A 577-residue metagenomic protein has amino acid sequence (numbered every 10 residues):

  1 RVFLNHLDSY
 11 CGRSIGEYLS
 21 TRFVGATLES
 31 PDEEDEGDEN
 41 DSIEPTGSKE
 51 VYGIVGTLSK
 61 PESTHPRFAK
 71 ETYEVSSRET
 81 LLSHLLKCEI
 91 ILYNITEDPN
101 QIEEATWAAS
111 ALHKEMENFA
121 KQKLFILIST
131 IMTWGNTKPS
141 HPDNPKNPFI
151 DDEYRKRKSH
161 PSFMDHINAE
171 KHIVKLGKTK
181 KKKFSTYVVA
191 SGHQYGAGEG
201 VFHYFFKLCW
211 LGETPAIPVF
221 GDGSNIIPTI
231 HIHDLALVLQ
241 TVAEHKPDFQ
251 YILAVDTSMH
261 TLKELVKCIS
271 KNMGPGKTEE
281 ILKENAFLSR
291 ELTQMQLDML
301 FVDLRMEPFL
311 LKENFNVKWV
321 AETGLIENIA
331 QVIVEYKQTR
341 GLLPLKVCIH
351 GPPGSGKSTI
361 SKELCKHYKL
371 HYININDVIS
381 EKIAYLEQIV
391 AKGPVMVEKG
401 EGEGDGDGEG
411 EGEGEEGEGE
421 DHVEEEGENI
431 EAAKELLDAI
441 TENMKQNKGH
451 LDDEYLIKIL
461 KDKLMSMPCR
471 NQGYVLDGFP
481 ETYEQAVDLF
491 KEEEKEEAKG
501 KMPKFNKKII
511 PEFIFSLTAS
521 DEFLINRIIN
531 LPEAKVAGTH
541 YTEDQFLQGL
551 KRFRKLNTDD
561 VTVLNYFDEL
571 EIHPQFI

Functional and structural regions predicted by a protein language model:
Y10, I15, L19, T27-S42 (+5 more regions): P-loop/Walker A NTP-binding region and its immediately flanking N-terminal helices in P-loop NTPase folds
K60-F119: NAD(P)H-binding glycine-rich loop region in Rossmannoid oxidoreductase-like domains and their noncatalytic homologs
I131-P145, Q194-G198: Conserved catalytic-site region of short-chain dehydrogenase/reductase
P148-A190, Y195-H203: Active-site Tyr-X1-5-Lys
K180, F184-P228, I232: NAD(P)-dependent short-chain dehydrogenase/reductase
I232, K263-E264, S289-N316: Conserved C-terminal active-site "lid" loop/helix of NAD(P)H-dependent oxidoreductases that clamps the redox cofactor
L235, L239, A254, L265 (+3 more regions): Non-catalytic, hydrophobic alpha-helical segments
V238-Q296: Mid/C-terminal beta-alpha module of Rossmann-like enzyme folds, strongest in SDR-family dehydrogenases/epimerases
